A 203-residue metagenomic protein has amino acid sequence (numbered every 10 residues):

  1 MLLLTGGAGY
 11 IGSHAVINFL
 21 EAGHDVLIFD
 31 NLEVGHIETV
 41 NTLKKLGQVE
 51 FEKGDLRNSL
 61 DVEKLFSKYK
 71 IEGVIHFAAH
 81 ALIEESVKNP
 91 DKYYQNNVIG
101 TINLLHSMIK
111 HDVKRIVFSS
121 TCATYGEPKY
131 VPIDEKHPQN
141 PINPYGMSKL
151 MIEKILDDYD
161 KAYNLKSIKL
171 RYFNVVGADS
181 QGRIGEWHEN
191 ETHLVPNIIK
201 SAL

Functional and structural regions predicted by a protein language model:
M1-S180: N-terminal Rossmann-like NAD(P)+-binding domain of SDR-like oxidoreductases, especially those catalyzing
M147, M151, I155, I168-K169 (+1 more regions): Substrate-positioning beta->alpha
